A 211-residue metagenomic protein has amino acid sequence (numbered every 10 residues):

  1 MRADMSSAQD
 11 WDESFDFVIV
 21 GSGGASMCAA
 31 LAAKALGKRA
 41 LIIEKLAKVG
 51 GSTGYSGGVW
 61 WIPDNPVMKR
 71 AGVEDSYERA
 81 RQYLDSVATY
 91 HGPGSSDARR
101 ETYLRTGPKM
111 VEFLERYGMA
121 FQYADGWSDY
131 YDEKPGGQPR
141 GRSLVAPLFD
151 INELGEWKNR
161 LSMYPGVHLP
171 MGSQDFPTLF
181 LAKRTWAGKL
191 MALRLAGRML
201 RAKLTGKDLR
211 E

Functional and structural regions predicted by a protein language model:
M1-F17, A35: Extreme N-terminal leader/targeting segments of oxidoreductases
D4, K45-E211: Conserved N-terminal/central alpha/beta ligand/cofactor-binding core
D12, A32, G92-P93: Generic signal for short, ordered secondary-structure residues within or immediately flanking folded domains
F17-I42: N-terminal Rossmann-like FAD-binding beta1-loop-alpha1 element of flavoenzymes
